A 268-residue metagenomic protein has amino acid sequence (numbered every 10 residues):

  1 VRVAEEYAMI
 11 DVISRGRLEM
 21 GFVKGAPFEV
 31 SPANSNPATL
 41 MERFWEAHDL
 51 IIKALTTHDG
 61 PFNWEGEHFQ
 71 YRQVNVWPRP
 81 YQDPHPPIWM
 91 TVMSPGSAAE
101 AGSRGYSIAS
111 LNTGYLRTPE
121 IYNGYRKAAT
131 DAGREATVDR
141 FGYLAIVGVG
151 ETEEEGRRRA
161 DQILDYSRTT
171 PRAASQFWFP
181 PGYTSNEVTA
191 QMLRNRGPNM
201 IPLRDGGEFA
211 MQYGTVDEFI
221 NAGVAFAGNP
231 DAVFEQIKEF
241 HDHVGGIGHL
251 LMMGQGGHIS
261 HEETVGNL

Functional and structural regions predicted by a protein language model:
V1, F28-S31, N112-Y115, M252-E263: Glycine-rich, proline-tolerant flexible connector loops at the mouths of alpha/beta enzymes
R2-R15, V23: A generic, well-ordered mixed alpha/beta core segment in the N-terminal half of proteins
L18-F22, I88-T91, Y106-L111, D139-I146 (+1 more regions): Hydrophobic faces of well-ordered beta-strands that scaffold small-molecule active sites in alpha/beta enzyme cores
V23-N36, S103-R104: Acidic/polar active-site rim loop that often engages polyanionic ligands
A38-R79, R117-G245: An alpha-helical appendage that flanks or caps ligand/catalytic pockets
M93-Y115, I121-Y122, R126, A145: A conserved active-site cap/scaffold subdomain adjacent to cofactor or substrate pockets
V149-E155, I259-L268: Short glycine/threonine-rich loop-to-helix capping motif typified by GTGT followed within a few residues by an Asp-Pro
